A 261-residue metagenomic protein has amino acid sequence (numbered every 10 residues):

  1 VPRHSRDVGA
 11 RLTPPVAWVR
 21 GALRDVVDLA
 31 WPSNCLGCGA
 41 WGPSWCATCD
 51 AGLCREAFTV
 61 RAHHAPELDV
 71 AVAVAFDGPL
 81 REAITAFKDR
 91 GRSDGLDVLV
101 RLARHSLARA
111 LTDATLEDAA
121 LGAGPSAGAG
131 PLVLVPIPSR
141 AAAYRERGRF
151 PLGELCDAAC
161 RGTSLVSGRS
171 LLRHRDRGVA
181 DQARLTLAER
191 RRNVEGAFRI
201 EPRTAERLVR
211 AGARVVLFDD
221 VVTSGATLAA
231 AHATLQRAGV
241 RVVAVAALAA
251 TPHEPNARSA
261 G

Functional and structural regions predicted by a protein language model:
V1-G261: Glycine-rich phosphate/pyrophosphate-handling loop used in enzymes and phosphotransfer proteins
